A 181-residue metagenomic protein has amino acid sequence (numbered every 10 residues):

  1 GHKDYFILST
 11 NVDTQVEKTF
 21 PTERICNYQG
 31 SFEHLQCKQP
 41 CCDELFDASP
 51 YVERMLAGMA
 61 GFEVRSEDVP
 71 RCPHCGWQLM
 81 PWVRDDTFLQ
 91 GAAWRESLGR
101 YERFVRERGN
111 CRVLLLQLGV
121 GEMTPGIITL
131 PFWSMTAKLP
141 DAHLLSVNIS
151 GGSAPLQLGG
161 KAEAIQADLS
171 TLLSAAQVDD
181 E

Functional and structural regions predicted by a protein language model:
G1-E181: Conserved catalytic alpha/beta core of Sir2/sirtuin-type deacylases, generalized to analogous enzyme cores that bind
